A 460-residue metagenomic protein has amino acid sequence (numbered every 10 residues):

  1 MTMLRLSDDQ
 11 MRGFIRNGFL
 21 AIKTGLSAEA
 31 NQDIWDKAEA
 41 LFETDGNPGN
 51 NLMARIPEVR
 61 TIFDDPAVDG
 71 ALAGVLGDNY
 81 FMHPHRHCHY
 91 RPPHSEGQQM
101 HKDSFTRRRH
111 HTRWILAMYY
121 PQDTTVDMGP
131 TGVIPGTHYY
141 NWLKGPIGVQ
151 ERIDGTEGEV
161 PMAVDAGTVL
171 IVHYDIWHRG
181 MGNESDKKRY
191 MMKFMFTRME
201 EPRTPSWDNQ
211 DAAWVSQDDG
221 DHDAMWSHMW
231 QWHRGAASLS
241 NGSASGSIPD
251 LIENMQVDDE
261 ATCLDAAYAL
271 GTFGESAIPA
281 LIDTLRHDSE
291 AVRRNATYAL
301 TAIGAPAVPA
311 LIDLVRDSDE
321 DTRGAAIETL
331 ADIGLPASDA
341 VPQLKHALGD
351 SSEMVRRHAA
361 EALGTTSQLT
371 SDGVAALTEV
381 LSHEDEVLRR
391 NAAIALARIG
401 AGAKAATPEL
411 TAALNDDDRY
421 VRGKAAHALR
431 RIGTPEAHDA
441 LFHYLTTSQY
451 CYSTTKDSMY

Functional and structural regions predicted by a protein language model:
M1-R109: Non-heme Fe(II)-dependent double-stranded beta-helix
E96-P161: Catalytic core of non-heme Fe(II) oxygenases with the double-stranded beta-helix
V164-H178: Conserved metal-binding segment of the jelly-roll/cupin
M181-E253, D259, C263-L264, G274: Non-heme Fe(II)/2-oxoglutarate
D223-S243, A261-E275, D283, A291-P306 (+8 more regions): Structural detector for internal amphipathic alpha-helices that build alpha-solenoid repeat scaffolds
A244-Q256, G274-R286, A305-R316, L335-G349 (+3 more regions): Amphipathic alpha-helical scaffolding segments comprising HEAT/armadillo-like alpha-solenoid repeats
D258-D259, D288-S289, S318-D319, S351-S352 (+3 more regions): Short inter-helical turns and helix N-cap capping residues of alpha-solenoid HEAT/ARM repeat scaffolds
